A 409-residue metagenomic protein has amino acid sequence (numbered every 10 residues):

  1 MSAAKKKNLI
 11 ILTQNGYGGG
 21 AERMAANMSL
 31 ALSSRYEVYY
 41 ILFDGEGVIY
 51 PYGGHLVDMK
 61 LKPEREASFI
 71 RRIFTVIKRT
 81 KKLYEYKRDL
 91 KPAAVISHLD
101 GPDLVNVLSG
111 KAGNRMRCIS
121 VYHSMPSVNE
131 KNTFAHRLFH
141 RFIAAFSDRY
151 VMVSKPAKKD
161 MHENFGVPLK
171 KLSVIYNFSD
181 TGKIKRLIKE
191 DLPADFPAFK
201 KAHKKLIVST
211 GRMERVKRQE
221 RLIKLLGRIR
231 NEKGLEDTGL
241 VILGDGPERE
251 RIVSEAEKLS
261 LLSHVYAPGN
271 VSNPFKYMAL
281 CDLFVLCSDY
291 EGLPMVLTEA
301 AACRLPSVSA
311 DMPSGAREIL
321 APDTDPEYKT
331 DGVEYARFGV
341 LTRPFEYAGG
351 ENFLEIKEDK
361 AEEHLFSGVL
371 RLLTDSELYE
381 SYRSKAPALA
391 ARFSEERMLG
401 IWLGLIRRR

Functional and structural regions predicted by a protein language model:
I11-G19, R23-F74, A157, E248: N-terminal strand-loop element at the rim of the active site of nucleotide-sugar-dependent glycosyltransferases
E22-N27, K205, S209-N231, P247-V253: A conserved mid-protein helix/loop that constitutes part of the nucleotide-sugar donor-binding site
L83, K87, N270-V271, K276-C281: Short alpha-helical donor nucleotide-sugar binding micro-motif in glycosyltransferases
S97-D103, Y122: Short His-centered aromatic/hydrophobic patch
S147-V174, S179-K183: A short, active-site helix/loop in glycosyltransferases that binds the activated sugar's phosphate group
E248-E250, L261-V271, Y277: Active-site donor-binding acidic/aromatic loop of nucleotide-activated sugar and phosphosugar transferases involved
N270, D289, M312: Aromatic "clamp/platform" in nucleotide-sugar-dependent glycosyltransferases that forms part of the donor/acceptor
P306-A310, G315, I319-A321, P326-V333: Short hydrophobic beta-strand element within catalytic cores of glycosyltransferases and related nucleotide-activated
